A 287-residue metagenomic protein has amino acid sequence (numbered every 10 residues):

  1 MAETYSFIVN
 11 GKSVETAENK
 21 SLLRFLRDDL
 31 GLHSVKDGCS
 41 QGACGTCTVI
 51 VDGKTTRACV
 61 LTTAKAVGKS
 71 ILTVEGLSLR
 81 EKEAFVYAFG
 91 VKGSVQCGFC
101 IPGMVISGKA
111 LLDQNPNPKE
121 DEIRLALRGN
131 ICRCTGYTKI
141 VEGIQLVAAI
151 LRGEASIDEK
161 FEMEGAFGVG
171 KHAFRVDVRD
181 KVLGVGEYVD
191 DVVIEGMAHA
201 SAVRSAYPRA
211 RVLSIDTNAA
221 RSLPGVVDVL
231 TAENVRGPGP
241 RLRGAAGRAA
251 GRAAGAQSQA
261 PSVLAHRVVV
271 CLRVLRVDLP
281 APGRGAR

Functional and structural regions predicted by a protein language model:
M1-E162, K171: Signature of N-terminal electron-transfer/Fe-S-associated modules in redox systems
A148-R287: Flexible, low-hydrophobicity surface segments
